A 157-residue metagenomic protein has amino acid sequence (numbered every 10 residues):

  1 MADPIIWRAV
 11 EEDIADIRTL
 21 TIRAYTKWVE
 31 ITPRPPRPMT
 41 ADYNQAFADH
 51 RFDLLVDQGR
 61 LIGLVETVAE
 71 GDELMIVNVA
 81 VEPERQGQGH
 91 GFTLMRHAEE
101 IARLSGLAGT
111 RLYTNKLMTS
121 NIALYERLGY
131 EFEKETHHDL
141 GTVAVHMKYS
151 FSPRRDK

Functional and structural regions predicted by a protein language model:
P4, R8-E84, F92-I101, S105 (+2 more regions): Acetyl-CoA-dependent GNAT
E82-Q88, K116-L117: Active-site acidic-Proline motif in GNAT/NAT acetyltransferases
A102-T114: Conserved GNAT acetyl-CoA-binding A-motif
L112-N121, H138-V143: Conserved beta-strand-loop-alpha-helix junction that forms the acyl-donor binding cleft
S120, R155-K157: Residue-level signal for secondary-structure boundary sites
Y125, Y130: Conserved active-site tyrosine of GNAT-family acetyltransferases
